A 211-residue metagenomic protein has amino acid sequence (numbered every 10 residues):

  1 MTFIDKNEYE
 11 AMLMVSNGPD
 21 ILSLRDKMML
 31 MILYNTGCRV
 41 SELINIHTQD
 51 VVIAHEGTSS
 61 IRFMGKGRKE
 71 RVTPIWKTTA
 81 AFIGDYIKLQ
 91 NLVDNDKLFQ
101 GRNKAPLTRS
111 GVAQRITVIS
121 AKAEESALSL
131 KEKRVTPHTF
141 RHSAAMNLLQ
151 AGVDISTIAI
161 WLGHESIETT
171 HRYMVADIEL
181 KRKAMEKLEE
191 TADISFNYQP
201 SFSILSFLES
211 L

Functional and structural regions predicted by a protein language model:
M1-L211: Conserved catalytic core of the tyrosine transesterase superfamily
